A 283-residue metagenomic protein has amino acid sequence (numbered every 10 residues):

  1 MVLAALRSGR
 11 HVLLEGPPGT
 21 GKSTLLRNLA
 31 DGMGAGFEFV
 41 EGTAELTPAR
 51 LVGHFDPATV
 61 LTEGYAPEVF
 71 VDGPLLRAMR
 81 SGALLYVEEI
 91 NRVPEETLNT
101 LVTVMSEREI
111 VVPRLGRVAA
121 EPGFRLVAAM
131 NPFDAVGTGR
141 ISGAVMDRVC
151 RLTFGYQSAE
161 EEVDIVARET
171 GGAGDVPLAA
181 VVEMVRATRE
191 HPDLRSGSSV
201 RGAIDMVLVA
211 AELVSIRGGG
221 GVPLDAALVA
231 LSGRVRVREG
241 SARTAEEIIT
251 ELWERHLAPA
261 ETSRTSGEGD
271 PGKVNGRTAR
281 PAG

Functional and structural regions predicted by a protein language model:
M1-A179, A282: AAA+ P-loop NTPase catalytic core and its hallmark functional loops
L3-R7, V209, V229-G233: Short, hydrophobic/amphipathic alpha-helical patches that form generic packing surfaces within helical domains
F55-A58, G82, E169-T170, M184-T188 (+3 more regions): Alpha-helix boundary/capping residues
A58, A210-L213, R234, R238: Phosphate/oxyanion-binding loops and surfaces in catalytic or ligand/nucleic-acid-binding neighborhoods
V104, V181-M184, A226: Short acidic/histidine-centered micro-motifs embedded in hydrophobic/aromatic stretches that mark compact functional
G171-G221: Conserved AAA+ ATPase small/helical "lid" subdomain
G220-G283: C-terminal engagement/docking regions of AAA+ P-loop ATPases
